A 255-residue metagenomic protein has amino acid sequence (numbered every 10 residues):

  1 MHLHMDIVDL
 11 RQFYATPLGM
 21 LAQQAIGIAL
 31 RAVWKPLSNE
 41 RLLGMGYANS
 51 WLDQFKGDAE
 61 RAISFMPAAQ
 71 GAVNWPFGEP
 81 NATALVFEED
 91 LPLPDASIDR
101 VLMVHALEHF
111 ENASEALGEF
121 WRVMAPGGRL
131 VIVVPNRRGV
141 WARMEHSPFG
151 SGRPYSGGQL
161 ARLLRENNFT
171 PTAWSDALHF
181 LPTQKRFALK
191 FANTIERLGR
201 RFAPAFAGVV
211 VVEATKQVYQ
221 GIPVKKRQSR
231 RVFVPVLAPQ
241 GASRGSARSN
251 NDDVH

Functional and structural regions predicted by a protein language model:
M1-P36: Class I SAM-dependent methyltransferase Rossmann-like catalytic core, especially the SAM/SAH-binding loop
I28, P36-L91: Class I SAM-dependent methyltransferase SAM/SAH-binding core
V101-L102: Hydrophobic beta-strand segment of the Class I
S114-R129: A short glycine-rich, Lys/Arg-flanked "PGG" loop and its adjoining helix->strand segment in the class I
V134-S151: Short, glycine-/aromatic-enriched active-site segment of Class I SAM-dependent methyltransferases
S151-W174, L178, V210: Short alpha-helix
T172-R197, A205-A207: Conserved catalytic loop of SAM-dependent methyltransferase domains
E196-H255: C-terminal lobe and adjacent flexible extensions of AdoMet/dcAdoMet transferase-like proteins
